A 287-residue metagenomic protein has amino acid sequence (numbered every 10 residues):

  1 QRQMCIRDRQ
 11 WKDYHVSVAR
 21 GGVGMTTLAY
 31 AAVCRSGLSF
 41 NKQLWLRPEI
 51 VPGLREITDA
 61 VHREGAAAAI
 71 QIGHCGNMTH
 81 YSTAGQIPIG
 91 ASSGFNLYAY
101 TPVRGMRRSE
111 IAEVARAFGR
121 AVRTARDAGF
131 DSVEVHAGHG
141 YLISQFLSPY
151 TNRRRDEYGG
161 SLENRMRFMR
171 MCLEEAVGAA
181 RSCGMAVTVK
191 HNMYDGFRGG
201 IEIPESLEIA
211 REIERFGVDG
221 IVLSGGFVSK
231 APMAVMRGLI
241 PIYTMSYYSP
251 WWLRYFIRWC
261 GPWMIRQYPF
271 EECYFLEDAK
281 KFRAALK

Functional and structural regions predicted by a protein language model:
Q1-Q3, R7-K287: Flavin-dependent oxidoreductase catalytic cores
